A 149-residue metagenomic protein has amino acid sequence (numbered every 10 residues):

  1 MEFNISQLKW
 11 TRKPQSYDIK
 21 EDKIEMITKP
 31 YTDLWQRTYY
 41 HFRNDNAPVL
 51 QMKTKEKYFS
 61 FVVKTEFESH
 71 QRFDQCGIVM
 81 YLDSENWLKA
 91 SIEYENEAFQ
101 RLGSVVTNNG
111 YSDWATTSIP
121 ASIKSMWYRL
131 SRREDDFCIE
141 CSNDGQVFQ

Functional and structural regions predicted by a protein language model:
M1-Q149: Extracellular glycan-recognition regions
